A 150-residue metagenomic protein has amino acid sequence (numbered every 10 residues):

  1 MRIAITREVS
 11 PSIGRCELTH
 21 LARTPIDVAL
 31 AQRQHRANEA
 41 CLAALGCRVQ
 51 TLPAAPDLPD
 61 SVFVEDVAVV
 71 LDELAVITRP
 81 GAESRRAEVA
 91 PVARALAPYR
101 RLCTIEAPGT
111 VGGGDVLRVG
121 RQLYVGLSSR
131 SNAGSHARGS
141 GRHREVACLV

Functional and structural regions predicted by a protein language model:
M1-V150: The feature marks the mature, well-folded catalytic cores of soluble enzymes
